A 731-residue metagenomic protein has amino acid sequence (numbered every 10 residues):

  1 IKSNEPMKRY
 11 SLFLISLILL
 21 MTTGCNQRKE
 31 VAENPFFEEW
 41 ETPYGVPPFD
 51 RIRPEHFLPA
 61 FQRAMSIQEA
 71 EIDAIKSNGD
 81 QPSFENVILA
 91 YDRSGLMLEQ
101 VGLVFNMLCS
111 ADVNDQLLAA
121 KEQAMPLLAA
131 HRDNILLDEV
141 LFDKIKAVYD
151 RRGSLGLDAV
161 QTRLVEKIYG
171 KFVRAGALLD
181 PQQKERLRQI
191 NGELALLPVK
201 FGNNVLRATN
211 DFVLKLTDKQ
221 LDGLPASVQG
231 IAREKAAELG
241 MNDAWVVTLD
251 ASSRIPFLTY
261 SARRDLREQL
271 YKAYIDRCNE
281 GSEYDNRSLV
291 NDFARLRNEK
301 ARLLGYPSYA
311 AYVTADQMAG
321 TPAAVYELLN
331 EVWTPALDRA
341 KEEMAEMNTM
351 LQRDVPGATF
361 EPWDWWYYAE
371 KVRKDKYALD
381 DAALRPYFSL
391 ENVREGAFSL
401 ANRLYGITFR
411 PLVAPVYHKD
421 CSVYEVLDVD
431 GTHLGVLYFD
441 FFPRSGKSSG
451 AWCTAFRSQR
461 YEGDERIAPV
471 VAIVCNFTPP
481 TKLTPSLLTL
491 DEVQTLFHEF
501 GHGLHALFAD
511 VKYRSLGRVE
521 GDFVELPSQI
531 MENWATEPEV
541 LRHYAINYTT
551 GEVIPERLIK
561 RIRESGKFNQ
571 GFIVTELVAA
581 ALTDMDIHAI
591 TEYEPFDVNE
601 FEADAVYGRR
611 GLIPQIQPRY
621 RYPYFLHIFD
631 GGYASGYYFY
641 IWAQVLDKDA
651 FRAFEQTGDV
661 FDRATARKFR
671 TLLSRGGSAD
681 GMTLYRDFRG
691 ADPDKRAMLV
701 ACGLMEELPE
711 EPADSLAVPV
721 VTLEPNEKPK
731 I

Functional and structural regions predicted by a protein language model:
K8-I15: Sec-dependent signal peptide recognition, specifically the positively charged N-region followed immediately by
M21-G24: C-terminal motif of bacterial Sec signal peptides marking the signal peptidase cleavage site
R28-H56, R63, G223, A244-V246 (+11 more regions): C-terminal, non-catalytic "cap/extension" segments appended to globular domains
K29-A232, F654, E724-I731: N-terminal helix-rich structural modules
E41-H56, F105-A124, A147-Q189, T248-S288 (+6 more regions): Short His/Asp/Glu-rich catalytic/ion-coordination signatures at enzyme active sites or charged loops
L164, N203, R207-T248, L296 (+6 more regions): Active-site-proximal, well-structured secondary-structure segments within enzyme catalytic domains
P307, G501-Y513: Catalytic Zn2+-binding segment of zinc metalloproteases
T478-F497: Short pre-active-site segment immediately N-terminal to the catalytic Zn-binding motif
